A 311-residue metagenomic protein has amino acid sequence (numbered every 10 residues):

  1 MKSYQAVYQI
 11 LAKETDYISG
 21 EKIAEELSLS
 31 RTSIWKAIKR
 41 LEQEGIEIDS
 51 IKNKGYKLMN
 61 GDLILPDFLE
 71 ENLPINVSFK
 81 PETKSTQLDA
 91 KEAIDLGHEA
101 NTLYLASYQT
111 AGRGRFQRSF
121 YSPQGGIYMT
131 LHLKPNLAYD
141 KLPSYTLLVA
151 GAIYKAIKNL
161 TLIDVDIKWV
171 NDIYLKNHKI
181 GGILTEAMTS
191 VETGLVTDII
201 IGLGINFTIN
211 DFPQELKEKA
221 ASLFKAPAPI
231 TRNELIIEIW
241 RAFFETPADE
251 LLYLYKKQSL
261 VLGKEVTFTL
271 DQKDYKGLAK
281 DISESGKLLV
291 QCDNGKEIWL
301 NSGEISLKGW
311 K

Functional and structural regions predicted by a protein language model:
M1-S30, Q43, A138-Y139, L147-V165 (+1 more regions): Long, positively charged amphipathic alpha-helical accessory segments at protein N-termini or as interdomain linkers
K2-A150, K158: N-terminal lobe of the biotin/lipoate ligase/transferase fold
P81, I167-W169: Short loop/edge segments at beta-strand edges and connector loops that shape dinucleotide/nucleotide cofactor-binding
E99, S122-G126, K168, H178 (+1 more regions): Short connector loops at helix/strand junctions that flank enzyme active sites, especially segments positioning acidic
